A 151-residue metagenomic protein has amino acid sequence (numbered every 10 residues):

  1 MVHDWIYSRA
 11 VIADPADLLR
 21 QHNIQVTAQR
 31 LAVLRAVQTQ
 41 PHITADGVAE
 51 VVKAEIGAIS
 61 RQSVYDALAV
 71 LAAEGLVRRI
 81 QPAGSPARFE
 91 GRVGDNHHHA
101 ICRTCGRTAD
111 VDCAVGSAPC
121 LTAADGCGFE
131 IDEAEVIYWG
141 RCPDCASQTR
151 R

Functional and structural regions predicted by a protein language model:
M1-A13: Short, intrinsically disordered or compositionally biased N-terminal tails of bacterial proteins
A10-N23: Short, Lys/Arg-enriched N-terminal segment that forms or immediately precedes the first helix of a structured domain
V26-A28, T39-T44: Short capping segments at the starts of secondary-structure elements
L31-A36: Pre-recognition alpha-helix immediately N-terminal to the DNA-recognition helix within helix-turn-helix or winged-helix
G47-K53, V64: A short acidic, leucine-rich amphipathic alpha-helix
V64-E74: Basic amphipathic alpha-helical segments that dock to polyanions
E74-R151: Non-DNA-binding regulatory cores of transcription-related proteins, predominantly C-terminal effector-binding
